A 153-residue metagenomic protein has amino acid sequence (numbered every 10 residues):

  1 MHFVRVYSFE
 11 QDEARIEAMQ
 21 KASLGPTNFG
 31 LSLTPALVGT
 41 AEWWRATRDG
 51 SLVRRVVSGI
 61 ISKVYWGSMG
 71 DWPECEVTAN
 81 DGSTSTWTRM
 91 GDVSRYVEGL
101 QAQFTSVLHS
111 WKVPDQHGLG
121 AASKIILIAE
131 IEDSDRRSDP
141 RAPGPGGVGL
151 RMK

Functional and structural regions predicted by a protein language model:
M1-V56, S138, A142-K153: OB/S1-fold single-stranded nucleic-acid-binding modules and their adjacent gly/ser/pro-rich low-complexity linkers
W66-T78: Short aromatic-glycine-enriched beta-strand elements
G82-G91: A short macromolecule-binding patch
G91-H109: Short nucleic-acid-contacting surface segments enriched for D/E, G, S/T with interspersed K/R
H109-R151: OB-fold/S1-family single-stranded nucleic acid-binding modules
